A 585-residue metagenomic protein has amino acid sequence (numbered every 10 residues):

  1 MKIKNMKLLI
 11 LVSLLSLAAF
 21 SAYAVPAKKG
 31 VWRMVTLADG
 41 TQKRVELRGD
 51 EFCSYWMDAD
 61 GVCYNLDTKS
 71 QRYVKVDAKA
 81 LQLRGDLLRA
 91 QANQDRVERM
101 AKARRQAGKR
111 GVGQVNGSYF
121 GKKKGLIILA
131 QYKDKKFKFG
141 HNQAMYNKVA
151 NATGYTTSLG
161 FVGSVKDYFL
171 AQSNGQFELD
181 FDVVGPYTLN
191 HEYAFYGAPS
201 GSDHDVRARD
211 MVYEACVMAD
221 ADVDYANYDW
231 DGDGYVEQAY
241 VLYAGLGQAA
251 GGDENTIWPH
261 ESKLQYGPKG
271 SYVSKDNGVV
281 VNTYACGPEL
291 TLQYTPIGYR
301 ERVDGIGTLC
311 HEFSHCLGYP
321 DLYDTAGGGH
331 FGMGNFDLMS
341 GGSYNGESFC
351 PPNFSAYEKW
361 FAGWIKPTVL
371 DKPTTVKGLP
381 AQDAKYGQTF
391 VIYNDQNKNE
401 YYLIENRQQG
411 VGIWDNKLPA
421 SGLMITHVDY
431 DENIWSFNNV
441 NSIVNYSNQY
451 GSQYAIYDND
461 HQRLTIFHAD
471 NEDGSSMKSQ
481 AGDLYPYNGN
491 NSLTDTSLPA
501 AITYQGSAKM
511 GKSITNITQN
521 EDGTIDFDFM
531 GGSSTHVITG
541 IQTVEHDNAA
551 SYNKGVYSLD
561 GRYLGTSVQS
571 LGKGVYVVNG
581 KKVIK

Functional and structural regions predicted by a protein language model:
I3, L8, A24-V115: N-terminal prosegments of processed precursors
M6-A18: Sec-dependent N-terminal signal peptides
L11, F20, A24, I538-K585: C-terminal outer-membrane/trafficking sorting elements
A103-A152, A198-D205, G245: Fold-level signature of zinc-dependent metallopeptidase catalytic domains
V112-N116, F161-V279: Active-site-proximal segments of metallohydrolase catalytic domains
K138-F139, M145, Y155-A171, G175-Q176 (+3 more regions): Non-catalytic C-terminal accessory/binding modules of secreted extracellular proteins
F195-R209, G298-V303, C316, P320-F390 (+1 more regions): A domain-level signal for the mature, folded cores of soluble proteins
V241, G307-D321, I404: Active-site recognition of the HExxH zinc-binding catalytic motif
